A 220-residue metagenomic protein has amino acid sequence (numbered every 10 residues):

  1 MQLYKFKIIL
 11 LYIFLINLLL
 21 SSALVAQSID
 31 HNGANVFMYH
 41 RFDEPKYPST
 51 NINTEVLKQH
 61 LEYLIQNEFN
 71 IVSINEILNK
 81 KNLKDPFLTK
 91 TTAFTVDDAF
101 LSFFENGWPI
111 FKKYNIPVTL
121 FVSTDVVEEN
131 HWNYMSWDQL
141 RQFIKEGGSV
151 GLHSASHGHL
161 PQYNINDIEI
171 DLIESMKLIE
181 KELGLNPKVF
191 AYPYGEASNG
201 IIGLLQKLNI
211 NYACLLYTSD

Functional and structural regions predicted by a protein language model:
Q2-L10: Bacterial N-terminal signal peptides that target proteins for export
L10-S21: Bacterial N-terminal signal peptides
S21-T92: N-terminal pre-catalytic segment of deacetylase/amide-hydrolase enzymes
N32-Y47, F87-T92, F100-G200: Metal-dependent polysaccharide deacetylase catalytic core of the NodB/CE4 family, i.e., the active-site-bearing domain
V72, T119-F121, G151, N211-C214: Structural detector of well-ordered beta-strand residues that form the stable sheet scaffold of enzyme domains
I170-L172, I201-A213: Short, electropositive alpha-helical surface patch
Y217-D220: Conserved small/polar residues in nucleotide/adenosyl-binding loops
